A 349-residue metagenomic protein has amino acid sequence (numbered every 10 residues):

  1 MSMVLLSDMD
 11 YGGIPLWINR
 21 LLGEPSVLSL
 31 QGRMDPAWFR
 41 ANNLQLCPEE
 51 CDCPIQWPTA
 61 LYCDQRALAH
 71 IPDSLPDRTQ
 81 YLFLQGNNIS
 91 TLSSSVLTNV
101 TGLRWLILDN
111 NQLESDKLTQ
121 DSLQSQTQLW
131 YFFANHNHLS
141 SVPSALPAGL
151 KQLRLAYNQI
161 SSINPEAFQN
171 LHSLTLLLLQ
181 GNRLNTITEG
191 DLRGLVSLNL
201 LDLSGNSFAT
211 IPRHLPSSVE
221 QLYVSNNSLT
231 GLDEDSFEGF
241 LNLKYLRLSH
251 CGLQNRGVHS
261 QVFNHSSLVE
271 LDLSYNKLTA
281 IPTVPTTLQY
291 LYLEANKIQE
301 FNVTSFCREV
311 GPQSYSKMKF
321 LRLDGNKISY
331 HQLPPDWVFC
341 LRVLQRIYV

Functional and structural regions predicted by a protein language model:
M1-Q65, D77-R78, N88, N99-G102 (+4 more regions): Terminal targeting and flexible regions in eukaryotic proteins, enriched in but not limited to LRR-containing proteins
N43, P48-C53, T59-A60, R66 (+11 more regions): Plant-biased, solvent-exposed loop and capping regions within N-terminal extracellular ligand-binding ectodomains
A60, Y81-F83, T91, W105-I107 (+13 more regions): Conserved LRR concave beta-strand detector
R66, N87, L108-N111, A134-N137 (+8 more regions): Consensus "Asn ladder" position of solenoid repeat domains
A69, S90, E114-D116, L139-S140 (+10 more regions): Leucine-rich repeat
L75-P76, S95-V100, K117-Q126, P143-G149 (+8 more regions): A structural signal for leucine-rich repeat
L97, T101-N111, L123, L129 (+1 more regions): Eukaryotic helix-linker segments that join adjacent hydrophobic helices
G194-D202, S207-T230, D235-G239, K244 (+1 more regions): WD40 beta-propeller repeat blades
